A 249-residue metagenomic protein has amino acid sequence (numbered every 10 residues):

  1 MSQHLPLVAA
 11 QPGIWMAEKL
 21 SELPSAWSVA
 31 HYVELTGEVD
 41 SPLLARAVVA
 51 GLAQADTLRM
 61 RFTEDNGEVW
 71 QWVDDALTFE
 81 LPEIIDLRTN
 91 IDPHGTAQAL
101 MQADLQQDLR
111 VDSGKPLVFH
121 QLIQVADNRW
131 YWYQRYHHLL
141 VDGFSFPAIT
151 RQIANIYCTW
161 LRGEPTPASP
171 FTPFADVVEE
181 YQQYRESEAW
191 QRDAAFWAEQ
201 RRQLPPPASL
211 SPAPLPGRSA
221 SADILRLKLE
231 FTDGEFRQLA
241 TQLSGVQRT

Functional and structural regions predicted by a protein language model:
S2-D75, I91-Y184, E199, P205-S211 (+1 more regions): Acyl-group handoff/entry surfaces in thioester-processing enzymes
A17-A26, W190-Q247: Flexible, P/S/T/G-rich "lid" or insertion loops adjacent to the active sites of thioester-utilizing
S41, Q247-T249: Alpha-helix N-cap/start motif
A76-E83: Short, charged/polar, Gly/Pro-enriched secondary-structure boundary elements
I85-R88, L122, F231: Short beta-strand/turn segments that mark the catalytic/cofactor-handling region of acyl-thioester transfer
